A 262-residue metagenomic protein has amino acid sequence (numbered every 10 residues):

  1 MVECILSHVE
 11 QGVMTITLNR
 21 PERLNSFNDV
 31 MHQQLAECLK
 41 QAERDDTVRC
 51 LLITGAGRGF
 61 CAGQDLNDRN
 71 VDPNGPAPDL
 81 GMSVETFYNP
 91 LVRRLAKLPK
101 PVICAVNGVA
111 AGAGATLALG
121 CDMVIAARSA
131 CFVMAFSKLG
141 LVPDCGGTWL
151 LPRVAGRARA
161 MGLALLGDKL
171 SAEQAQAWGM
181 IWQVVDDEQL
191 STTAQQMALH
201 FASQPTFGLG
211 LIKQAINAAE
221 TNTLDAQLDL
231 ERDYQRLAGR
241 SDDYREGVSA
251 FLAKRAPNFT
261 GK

Functional and structural regions predicted by a protein language model:
M1-A56, R93: Conserved CoA-thioester-binding segment of acyl-CoA-metabolizing enzymes
M1-V2, S249-K262: Terminal low-complexity tails and localization/encapsulation signals of metabolic enzymes
Q33-A36, S83-F87, A218: Short gly/ser/thr-rich secondary-structure transition/capping motifs
G55-R94, A110, T223: Glycine- (often His-adjacent) and acidic-residue-rich active-site loop that binds/positions the CoA thioester
R93-L209, R232, R236-S241, E246-S249 (+1 more regions): Crotonase-fold acyl-CoA enzyme core
K213-N222: Short, charged, surface-exposed hinge/linker loops at domain edges that act as mobile lids or interdomain connectors
